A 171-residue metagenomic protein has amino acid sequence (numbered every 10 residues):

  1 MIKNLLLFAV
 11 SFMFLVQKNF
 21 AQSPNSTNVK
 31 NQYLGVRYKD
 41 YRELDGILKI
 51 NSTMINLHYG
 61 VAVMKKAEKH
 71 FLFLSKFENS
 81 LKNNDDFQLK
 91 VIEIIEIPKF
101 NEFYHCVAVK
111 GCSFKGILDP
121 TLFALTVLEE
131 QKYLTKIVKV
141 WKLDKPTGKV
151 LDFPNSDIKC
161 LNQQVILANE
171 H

Functional and structural regions predicted by a protein language model:
M1-S26: Bacterial Sec-dependent N-terminal signal peptides
A21-H171: Exposed acidic/polar residues on beta-strands and adjacent loops within beta-sheet cores, strongest in beta-propeller
